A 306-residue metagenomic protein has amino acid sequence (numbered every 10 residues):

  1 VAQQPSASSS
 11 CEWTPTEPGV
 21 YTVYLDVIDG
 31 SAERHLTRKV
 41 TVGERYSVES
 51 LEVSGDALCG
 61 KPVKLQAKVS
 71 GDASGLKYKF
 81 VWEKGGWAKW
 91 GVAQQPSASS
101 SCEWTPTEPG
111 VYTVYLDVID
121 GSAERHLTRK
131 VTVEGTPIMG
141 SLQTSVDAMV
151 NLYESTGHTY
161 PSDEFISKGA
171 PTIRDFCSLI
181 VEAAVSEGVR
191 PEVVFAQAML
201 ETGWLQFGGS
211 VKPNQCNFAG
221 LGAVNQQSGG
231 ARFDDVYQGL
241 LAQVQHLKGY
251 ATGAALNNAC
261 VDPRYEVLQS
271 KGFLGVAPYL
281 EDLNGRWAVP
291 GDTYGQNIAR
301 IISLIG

Functional and structural regions predicted by a protein language model:
A2-A7, G91-A98: Short beta-strand segments within Ig-like beta-sandwich modules, predominantly Fibronectin type-III
W13-E17, K84, W104-E108: Residue-level recognition of secondary-structure-to-loop junctions
G30, S70-S74, G121: Short glycine/proline-centered coil/turn motifs in the loop regions of extracellular beta-sandwich domains
R45-V53: Proline-enriched interdomain boundary motifs that mark the N-terminal boundary and often initiate the first structured
G55-K61: Short, solvent-exposed loop/linker segments at the N-terminal edge of repeated beta-sheet extracellular domains
K61-V69: A short beta-strand segment in extracellular, disulfide-stabilized domains
G135-G306: Catalytic cores of secreted/periplasmic lytic hydrolases that degrade extracellular macromolecules
